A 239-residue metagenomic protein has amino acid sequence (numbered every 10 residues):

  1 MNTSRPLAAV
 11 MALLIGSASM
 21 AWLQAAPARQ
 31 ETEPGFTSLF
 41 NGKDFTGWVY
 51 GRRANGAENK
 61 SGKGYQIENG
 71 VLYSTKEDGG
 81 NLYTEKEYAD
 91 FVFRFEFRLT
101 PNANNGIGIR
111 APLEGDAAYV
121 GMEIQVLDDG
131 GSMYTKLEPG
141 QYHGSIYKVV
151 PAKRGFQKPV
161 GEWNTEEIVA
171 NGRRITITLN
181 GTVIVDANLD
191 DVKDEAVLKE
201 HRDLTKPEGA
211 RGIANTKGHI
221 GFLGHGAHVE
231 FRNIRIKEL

Functional and structural regions predicted by a protein language model:
M1-M11: Bacterial N-terminal signal peptides that target proteins for export
R5-P6, A18, I168: Intrinsically disordered, low-complexity repeat segments enriched in small/polar residues
A9-S19: Bacterial N-terminal signal peptides
W22-L239: Carbohydrate-interacting regions of secretory-pathway proteins
